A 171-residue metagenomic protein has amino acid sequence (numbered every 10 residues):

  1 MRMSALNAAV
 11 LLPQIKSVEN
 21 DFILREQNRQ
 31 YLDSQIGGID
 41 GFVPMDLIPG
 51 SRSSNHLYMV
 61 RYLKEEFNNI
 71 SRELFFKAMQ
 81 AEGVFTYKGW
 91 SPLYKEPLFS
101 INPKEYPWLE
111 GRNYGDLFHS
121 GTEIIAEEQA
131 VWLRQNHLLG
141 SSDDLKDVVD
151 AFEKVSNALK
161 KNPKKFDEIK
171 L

Functional and structural regions predicted by a protein language model:
M1-L171: PLP-dependent aminotransferase class I/II
